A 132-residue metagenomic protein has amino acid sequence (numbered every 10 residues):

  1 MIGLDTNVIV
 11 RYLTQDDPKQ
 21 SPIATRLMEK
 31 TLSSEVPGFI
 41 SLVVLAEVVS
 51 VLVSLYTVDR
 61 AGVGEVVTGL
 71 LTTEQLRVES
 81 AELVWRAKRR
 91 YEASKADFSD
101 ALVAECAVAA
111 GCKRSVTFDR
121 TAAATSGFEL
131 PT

Functional and structural regions predicted by a protein language model:
M1, A104-T132: Acidic, PIN/NYN-like endoribonuclease modules and their adjacent C-terminal/linker elements
M1-I40, L55-G62, T132: Short, well-structured N-terminal submotif of metal-dependent ribonuclease cores
L4, F39-I40, V78, F98 (+1 more regions): Short beta-strand scaffold positions
I9, L45, A122-A123: A generic structural signal for short hydrophobic patches within well-formed alpha-helices
D16, L42-V44, V66-A93: Acidic catalytic patch
A81, D100-A101: Conserved glycosyltransferase catalytic-site signature
